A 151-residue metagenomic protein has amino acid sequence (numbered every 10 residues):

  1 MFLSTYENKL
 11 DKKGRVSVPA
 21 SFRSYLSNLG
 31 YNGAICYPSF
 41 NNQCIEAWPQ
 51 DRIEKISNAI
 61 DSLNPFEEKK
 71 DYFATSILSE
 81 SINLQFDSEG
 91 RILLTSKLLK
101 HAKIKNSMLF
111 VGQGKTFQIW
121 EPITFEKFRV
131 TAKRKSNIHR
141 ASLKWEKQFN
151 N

Functional and structural regions predicted by a protein language model:
M1-S4, L78: A cross-kingdom feature marking solvent-exposed beta-strand/loop segments within repeated, beta-rich binding/scaffold
L3-D51: A positional/architectural concept
T5, N28-Q43, K100-P122, N137: A short beta-strand-loop micro-motif that forms or neighbors metal/cofactor- and ligand-binding patches at active-site
E7-V16, I82-I92, S142, F149: Short, low-complexity cationic-aromatic patches
G14-V18, G90-L94, L98, F117-I119: Short, structured motif recognition centered on aromatic/hydrophobic residues
S21, D51, K97, G114-K115 (+1 more regions): Alpha-helix/helix-capping structural signal
K55, D61-I92, S96-L99: Short, solvent-exposed interaction modules
I123-N151: Short, Lys/Arg-rich amphipathic alpha-helical interaction segments that bind nucleic acids or acidic protein surfaces
